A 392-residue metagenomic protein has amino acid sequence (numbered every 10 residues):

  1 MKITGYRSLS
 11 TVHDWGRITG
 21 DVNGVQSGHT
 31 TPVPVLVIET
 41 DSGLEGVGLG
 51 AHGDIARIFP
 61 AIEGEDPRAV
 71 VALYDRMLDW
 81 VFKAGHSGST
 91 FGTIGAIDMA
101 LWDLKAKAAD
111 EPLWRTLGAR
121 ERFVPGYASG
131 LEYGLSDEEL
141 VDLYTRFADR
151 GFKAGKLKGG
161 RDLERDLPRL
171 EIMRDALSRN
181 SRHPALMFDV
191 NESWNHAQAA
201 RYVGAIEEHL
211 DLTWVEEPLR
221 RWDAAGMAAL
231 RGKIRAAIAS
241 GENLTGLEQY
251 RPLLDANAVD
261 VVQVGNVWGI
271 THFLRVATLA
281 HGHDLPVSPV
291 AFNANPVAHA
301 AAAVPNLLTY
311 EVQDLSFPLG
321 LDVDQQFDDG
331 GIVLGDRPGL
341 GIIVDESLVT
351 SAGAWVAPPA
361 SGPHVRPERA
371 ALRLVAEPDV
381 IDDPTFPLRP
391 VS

Functional and structural regions predicted by a protein language model:
M1-G5, S10, K107, E111-F123 (+1 more regions): N-terminal amphipathic alpha-helix/helix-capping segment at the start of soluble metabolic enzymes
K2-I18, G24, V33, D41 (+1 more regions): Flexible C-terminal active-site loop/helix
I3, G43, I58, I97 (+7 more regions): Conserved, mostly hydrophobic/aromatic
G5-L9, I38-A109, R373, E377-S392: Metal- or metallocofactor-binding catalytic centers and their adjacent structured scaffolds across diverse enzyme
S8-T11, D41-L44, E63, P67 (+6 more regions): Generic secondary-structure signature for well-ordered alpha-helical cores
A56-F59, I94, D98, W102-D103 (+7 more regions): Predominant activation on well-ordered alpha-helical scaffold segments within soluble catalytic domains
V71-A72, G204, D211, W222-A237 (+1 more regions): Shared catalytic-loop signature of beta/alpha-barrel
T116, R122-I234: Metal-dependent enolase-superfamily TIM-barrel catalytic cores that perform enediolate-based chemistry
